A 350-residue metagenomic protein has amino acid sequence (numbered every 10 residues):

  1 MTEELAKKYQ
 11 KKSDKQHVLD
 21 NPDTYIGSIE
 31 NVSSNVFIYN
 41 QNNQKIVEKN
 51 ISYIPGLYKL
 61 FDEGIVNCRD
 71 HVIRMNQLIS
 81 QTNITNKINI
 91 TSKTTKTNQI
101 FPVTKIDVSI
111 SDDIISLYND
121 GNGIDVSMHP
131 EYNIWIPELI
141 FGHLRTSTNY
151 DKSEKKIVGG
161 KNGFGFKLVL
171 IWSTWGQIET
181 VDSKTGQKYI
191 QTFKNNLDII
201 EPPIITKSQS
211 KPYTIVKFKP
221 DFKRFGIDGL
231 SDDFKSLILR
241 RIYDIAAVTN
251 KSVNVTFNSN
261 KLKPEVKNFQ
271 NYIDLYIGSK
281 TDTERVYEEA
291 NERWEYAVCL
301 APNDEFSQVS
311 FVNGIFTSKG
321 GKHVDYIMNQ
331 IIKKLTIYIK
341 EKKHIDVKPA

Functional and structural regions predicted by a protein language model:
M1-G27: Generic start-of-chain signal for non-secretory N-termini
M1-Y9, D112-I136, S147-I277: GHKL-type ATPase core
K11, D20, S109-Y118, K211-T214 (+3 more regions): Core structural elements
V18, L60, G64-V66, D70-H71 (+5 more regions): Phosphate-binding glycine-rich loops of NTP-binding sites
I26-E30, V36-F61: Conserved short strand/loop->alpha-helix "switch" segment adjacent to the catalytic nucleotide/phosphoryl-transfer site
G27-N31, E48-N50, C68-N83, K96-D107 (+5 more regions): Active-site phosphate-binding and catalytic loops of NTP-dependent enzymes
V66-T148: Conserved beta-strand-loop-beta-strand hairpin that lines the nucleotide-binding pocket of ATP/GTP-utilizing enzymes
E201, S236-A350: GHKL/Histidine-kinase-like ATPase module
